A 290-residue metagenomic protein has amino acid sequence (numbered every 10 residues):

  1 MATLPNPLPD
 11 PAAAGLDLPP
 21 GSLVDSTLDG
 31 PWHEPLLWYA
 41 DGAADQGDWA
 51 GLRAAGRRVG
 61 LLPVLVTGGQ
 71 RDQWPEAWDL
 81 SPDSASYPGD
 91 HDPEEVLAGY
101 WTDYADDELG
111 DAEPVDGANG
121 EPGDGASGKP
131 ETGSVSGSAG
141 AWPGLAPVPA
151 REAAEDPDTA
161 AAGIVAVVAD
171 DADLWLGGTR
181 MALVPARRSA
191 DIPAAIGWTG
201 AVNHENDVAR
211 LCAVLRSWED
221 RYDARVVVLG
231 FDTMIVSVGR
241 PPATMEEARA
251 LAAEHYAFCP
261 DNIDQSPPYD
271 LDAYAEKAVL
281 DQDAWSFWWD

Functional and structural regions predicted by a protein language model:
A2-I192: Extended, low-hydrophobicity segments enriched in charged/polar residues
P31-E34, V148-E152, A195-G197, V202-D207 (+1 more regions): A generic short-segment signal for beta-strand/edge and adjacent turn/coil regions
G42-Q46, V208, M245: Generic detection of long, well-ordered alpha-helical segments
D48-G51, G163, D191-A194, R210 (+2 more regions): Exposed alpha-helical structural elements
A77-L80, A194-W198, G239-P242, R249-L251: Surface-exposed beta-strand edges and their flanking turn/coil or helix-capping segments
D83-S86, G200-N203, E246-E247, E254-F258: Short, low-complexity, polar/charged sequence segments that are solvent-exposed and flexible
D173-S217: Surface-exposed, low-hydrophobicity interaction/linker segments
A209-A213, S217-R221, V226-D290: Alpha-helical oligomerization segments
